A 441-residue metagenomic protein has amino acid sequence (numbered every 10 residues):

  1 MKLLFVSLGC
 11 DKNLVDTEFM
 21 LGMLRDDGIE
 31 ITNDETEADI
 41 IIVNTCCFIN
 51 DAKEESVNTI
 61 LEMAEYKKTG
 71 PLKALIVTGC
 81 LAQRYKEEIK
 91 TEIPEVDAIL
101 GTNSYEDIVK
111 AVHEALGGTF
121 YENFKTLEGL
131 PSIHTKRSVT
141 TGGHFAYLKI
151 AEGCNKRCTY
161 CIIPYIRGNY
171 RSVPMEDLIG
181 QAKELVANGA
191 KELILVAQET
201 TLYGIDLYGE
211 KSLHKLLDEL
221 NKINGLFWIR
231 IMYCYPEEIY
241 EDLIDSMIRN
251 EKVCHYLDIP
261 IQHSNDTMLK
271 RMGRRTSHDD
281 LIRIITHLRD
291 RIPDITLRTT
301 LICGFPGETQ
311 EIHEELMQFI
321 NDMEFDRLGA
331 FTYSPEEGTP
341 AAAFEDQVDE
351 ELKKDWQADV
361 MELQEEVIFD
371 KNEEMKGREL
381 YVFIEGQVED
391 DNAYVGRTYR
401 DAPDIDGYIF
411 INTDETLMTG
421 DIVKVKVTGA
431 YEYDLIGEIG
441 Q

Functional and structural regions predicted by a protein language model:
M1-Y203, D242, L257, H278-D290 (+5 more regions): Proteins enriched for Cys/Gly/acidic motifs involved in redox and nucleic-acid/cofactor modification
L3, I40-I41, A146, L193 (+7 more regions): Conserved beta-strand core positions
V6, V196-Q198, M232-C234, P260-Q262 (+6 more regions): Generic beta-strand/beta-sheet core signal
C10, G204-G225, R271-M272, Y333-E366: Radical SAM enzyme [4Fe-4S]-AdoMet core and its adjacent flexible, acidic and glycine-rich loops/tails across
A74-V77, R84, I89, A187-E311 (+1 more regions): Conserved SAM/AdoMet-binding glycine-rich loop
D97, K191, F227, D326 (+1 more regions): Short acidic/polar active-site loop segments enriched in Thr and Asp
C158, L178, L195, I231 (+7 more regions): Conserved, mostly hydrophobic/aromatic
A343-Q441: Terminal RNA-binding accessory module
